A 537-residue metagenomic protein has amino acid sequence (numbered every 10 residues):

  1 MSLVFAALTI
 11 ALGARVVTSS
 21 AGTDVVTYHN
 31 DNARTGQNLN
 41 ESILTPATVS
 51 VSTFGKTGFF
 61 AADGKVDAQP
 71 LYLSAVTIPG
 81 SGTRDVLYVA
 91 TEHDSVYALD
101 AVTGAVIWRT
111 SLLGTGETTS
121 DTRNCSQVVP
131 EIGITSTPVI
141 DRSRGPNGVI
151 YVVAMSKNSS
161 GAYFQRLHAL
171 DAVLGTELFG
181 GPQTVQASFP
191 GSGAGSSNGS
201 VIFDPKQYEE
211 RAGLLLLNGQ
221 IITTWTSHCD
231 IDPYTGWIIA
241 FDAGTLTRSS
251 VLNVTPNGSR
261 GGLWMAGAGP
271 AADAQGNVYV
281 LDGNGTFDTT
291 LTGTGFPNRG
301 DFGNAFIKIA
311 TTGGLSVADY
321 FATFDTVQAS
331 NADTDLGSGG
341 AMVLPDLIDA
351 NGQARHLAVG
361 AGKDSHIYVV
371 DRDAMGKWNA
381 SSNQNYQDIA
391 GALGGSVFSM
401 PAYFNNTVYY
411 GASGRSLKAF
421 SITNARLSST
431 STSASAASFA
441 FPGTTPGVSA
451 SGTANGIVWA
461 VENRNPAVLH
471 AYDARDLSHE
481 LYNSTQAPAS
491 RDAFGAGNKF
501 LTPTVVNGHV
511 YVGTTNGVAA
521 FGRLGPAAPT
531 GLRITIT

Functional and structural regions predicted by a protein language model:
S2-R15: Bacterial N-terminal signal peptides
F5-L8, S399, T432-S438, L477 (+1 more regions): Intrinsically disordered, low-complexity serine/threonine-rich segments
A14, S19-T23: Boundary at the C-terminal end of the N-terminal hydrophobic targeting segment
G22-I348, Q353-W378, G394-F420, G443-A450 (+2 more regions): Mobile, glycine-rich extracellular loop/lid and propeptide segments that shape or gate substrate/ligand access
A318, S490-D492: Blade-edge motifs of beta-propeller repeat domains
N379-L393, T430-A436, A489: Inter-blade linker and blade-boundary elements of WD-repeat/beta-propeller domains
S416-A419, S428-G443: Detector for outer-membrane/organellar transmembrane beta-barrel domains, recognizing the amphipathic beta-strand
P526-T537: Pro/Thr/Ser/Gly-rich low-complexity, intrinsically disordered linker/stalk tracts
